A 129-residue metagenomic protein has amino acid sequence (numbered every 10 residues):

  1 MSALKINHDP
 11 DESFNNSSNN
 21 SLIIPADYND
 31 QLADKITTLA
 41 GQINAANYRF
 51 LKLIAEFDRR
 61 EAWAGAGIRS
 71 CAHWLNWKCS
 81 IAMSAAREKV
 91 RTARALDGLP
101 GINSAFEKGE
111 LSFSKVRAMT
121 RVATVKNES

Functional and structural regions predicted by a protein language model:
M1-S129: Conserved C-terminal region and hinge/linker of Rieske [2Fe-2S] proteins, especially in Rieske oxygenase systems
